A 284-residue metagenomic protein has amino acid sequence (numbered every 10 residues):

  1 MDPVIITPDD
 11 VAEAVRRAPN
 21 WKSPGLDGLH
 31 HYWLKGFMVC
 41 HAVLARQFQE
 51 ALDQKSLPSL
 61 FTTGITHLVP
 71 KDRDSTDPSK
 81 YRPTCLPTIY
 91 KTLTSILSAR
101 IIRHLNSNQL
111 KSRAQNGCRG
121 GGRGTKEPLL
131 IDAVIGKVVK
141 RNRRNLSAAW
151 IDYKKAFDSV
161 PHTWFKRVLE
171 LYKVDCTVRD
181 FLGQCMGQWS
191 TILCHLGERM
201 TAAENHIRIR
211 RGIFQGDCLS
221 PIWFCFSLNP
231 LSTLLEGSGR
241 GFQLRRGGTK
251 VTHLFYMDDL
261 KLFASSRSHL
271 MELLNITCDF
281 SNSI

Functional and structural regions predicted by a protein language model:
D2-P230: Conserved pre-catalytic core of RNA-dependent polymerases
I6-D10, T252, H269: Helix-boundary capping/turn motifs
F61-G64, T249, F255-M257: Short Gly/Ser/Thr- and Asp/Glu-enriched loop/turn motifs at secondary-structure junctions
R103, T233, D279-N282: Short, intrinsically disordered, mixed-charge
K111-Q115, G239-K250: Short helix/loop segment immediately N-terminal to the Walker
R123, L219, V251, S265-S268: Alpha-helix capping and helix-loop boundary segments enriched in small/acidic/polar residues
K155-Y172, I213, H253-S283: Catalytic palm subdomain of template-directed nucleic-acid polymerases, centered on the conserved carboxylate motif
